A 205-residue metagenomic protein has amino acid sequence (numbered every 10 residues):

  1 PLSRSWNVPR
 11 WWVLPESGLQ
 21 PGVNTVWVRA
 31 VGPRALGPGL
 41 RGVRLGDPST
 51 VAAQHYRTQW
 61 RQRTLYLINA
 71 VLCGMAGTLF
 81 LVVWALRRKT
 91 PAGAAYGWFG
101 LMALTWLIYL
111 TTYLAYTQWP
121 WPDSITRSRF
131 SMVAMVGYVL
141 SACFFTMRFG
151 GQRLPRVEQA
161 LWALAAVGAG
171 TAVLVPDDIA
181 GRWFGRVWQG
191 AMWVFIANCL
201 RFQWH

Functional and structural regions predicted by a protein language model:
S5-V71: An acidic-aromatic loop/edge-strand motif
W60-H205: Juxtamembrane segments at transmembrane-helix boundaries in multi-pass signal-transduction membrane proteins
